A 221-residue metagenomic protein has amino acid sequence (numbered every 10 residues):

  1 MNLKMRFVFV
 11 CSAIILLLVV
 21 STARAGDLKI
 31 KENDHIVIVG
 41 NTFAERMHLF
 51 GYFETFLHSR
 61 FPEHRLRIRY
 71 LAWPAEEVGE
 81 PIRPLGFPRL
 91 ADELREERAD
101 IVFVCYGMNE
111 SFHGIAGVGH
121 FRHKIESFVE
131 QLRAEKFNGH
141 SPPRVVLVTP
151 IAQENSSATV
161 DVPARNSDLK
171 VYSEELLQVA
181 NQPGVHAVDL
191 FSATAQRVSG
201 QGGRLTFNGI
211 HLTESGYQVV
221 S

Functional and structural regions predicted by a protein language model:
M1-M5: N-terminal secretory signal peptides that target proteins for export/translocation
V8-V19: Bacterial N-terminal signal peptides
V19-V20, A187: Hydrophobic alpha-helical elements and their junctions with loops/disorder across both membrane and soluble proteins
A23-A25: Boundary at the C-terminal end of the N-terminal hydrophobic targeting segment
D27-E32, G51-R69, E76-V219: Alpha-helical cap/lid subdomain in secreted, periplasmic, or secretory-pathway luminal O-acyl-processing enzymes
H35-H48, P74-G79: Catalytic nucleophile-elbow at a beta strand-turn-alpha helix junction centered on a G-D-S/GDSL motif, marking
